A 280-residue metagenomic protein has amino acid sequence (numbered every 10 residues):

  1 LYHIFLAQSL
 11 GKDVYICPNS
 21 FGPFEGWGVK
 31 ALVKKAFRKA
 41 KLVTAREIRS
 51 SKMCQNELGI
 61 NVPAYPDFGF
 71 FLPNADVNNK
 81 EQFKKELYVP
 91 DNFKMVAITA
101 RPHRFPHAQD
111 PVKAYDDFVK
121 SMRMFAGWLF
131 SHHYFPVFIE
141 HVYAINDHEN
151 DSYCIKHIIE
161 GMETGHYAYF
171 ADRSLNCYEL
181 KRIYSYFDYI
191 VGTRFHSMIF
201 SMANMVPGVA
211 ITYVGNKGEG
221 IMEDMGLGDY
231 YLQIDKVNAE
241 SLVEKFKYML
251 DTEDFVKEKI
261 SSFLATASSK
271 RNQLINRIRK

Functional and structural regions predicted by a protein language model:
L1-K280: Active-site anion-handling motifs in enzyme catalytic cores
